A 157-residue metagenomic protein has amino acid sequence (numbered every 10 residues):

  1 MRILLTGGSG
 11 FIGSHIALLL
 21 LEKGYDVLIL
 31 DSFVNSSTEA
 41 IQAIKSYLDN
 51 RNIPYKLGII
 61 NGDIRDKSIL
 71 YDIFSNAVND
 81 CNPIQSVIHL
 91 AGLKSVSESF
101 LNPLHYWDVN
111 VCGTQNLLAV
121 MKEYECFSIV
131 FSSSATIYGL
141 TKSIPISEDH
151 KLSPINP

Functional and structural regions predicted by a protein language model:
M1-P157: N-terminal Rossmann-like NAD(P)+-binding domain of SDR-like oxidoreductases, especially those catalyzing
